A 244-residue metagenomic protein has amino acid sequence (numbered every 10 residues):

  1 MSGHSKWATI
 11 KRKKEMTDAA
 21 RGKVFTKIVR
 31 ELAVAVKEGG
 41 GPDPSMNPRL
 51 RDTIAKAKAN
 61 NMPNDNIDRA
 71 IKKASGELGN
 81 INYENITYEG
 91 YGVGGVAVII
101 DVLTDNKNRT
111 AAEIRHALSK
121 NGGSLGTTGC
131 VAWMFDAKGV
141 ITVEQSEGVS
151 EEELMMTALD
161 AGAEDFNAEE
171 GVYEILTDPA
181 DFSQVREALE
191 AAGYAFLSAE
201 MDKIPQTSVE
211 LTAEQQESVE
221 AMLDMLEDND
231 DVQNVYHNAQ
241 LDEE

Functional and structural regions predicted by a protein language model:
M1-G126, C130-V140, E210: N-terminal cationic and glycine-rich segments that engage phosphates or anionic surfaces
V140-E244: Positively charged, low-complexity, intrinsically disordered RNA-binding extensions
